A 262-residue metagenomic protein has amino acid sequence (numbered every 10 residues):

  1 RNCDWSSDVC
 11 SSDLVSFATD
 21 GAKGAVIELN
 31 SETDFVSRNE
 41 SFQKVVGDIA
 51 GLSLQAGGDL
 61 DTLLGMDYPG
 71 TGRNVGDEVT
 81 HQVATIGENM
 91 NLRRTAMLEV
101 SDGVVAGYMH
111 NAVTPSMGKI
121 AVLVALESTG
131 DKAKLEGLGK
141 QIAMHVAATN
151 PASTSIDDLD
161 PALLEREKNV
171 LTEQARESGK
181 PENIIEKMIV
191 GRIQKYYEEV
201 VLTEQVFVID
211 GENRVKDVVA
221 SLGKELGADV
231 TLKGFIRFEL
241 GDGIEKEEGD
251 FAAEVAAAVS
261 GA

Functional and structural regions predicted by a protein language model:
R1, S6-A262: N-terminal assembly/interaction segments in proteins that build large macromolecular machines
